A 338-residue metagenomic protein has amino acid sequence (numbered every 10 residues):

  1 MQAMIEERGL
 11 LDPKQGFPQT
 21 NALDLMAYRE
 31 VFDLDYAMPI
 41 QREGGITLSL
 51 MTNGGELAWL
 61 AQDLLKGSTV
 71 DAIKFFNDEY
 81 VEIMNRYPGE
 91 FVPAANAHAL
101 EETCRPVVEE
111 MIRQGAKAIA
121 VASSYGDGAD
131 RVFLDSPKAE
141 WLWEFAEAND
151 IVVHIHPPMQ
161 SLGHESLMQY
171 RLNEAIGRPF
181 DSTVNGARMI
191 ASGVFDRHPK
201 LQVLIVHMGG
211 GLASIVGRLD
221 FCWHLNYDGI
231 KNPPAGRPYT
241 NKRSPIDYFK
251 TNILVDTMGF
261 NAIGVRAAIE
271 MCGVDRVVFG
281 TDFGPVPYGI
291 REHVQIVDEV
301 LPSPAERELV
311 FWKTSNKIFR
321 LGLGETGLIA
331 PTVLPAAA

Functional and structural regions predicted by a protein language model:
M1-L48, D78-N85, P106-E109, Q114 (+5 more regions): Mid-to-C-terminal alpha-helical segments outside catalytic/metal-binding sites
K14, I112-V278, G327-A338: Catalytic pocket-lining loop regions of alpha/beta-barrel enzymes, especially the amidohydrolase/enolase/GH5 lineages
D24-Y28, A37-Q41, G45-T69, E79-V81 (+2 more regions): Short, well-structured secondary-structure segments
M26, E30, L65, T69-F76 (+7 more regions): Residue-level preference for long, well-ordered alpha-helices that form the structural scaffold of enzyme catalytic
M26-F32, H98-C104, D127-P137, L212 (+2 more regions): Acidic-and-aromatic substrate-binding clefts and catalytic sites of carbohydrate-active enzymes
G54-G55, A99, P157-L162, F283-P285: Short glycine-enriched loops at secondary-structure junctions
A58-A61, S161-Q169, Y288-I290: Short acidic/His/Gly/Ser-rich catalytic and metal-binding motifs that mark active-site loops of diverse hydrolases
G67-V70, E82-E144: Long, hydrophobic, well-ordered secondary-structure blocks that form the structural core and pocket-lining surfaces
